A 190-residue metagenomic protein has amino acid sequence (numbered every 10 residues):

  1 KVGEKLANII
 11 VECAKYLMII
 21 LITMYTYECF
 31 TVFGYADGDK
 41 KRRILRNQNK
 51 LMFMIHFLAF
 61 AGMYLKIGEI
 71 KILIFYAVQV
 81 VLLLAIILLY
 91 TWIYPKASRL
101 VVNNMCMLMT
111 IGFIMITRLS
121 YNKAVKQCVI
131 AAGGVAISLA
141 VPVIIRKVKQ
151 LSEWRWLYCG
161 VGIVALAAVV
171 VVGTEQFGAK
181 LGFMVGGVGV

Functional and structural regions predicted by a protein language model:
K5-L21: Hydrophobic transmembrane alpha-helical segments in integral membrane proteins
N8, D39-V190: Membrane-helix boundary/helix-loop-helix interface segments in multi-pass membrane proteins
Y16-F33: N-terminal signal-anchor/start-transfer transmembrane helix
